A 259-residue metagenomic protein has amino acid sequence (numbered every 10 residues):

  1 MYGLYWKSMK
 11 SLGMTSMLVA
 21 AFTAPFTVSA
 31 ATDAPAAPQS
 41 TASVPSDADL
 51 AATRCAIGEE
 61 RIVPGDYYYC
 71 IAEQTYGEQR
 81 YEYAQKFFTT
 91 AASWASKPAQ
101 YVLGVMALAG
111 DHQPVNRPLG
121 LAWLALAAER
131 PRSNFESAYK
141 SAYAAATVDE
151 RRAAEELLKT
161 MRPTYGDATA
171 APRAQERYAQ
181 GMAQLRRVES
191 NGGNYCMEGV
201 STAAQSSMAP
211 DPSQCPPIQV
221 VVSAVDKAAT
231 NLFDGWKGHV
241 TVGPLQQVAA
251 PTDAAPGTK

Functional and structural regions predicted by a protein language model:
P25-T27: N-terminal signal peptide c-region/cleavage motif recognized by signal peptidases
P38-T41, A48-T53, A146-K259: Extracytoplasmic and endomembrane cell-envelope/extracellular-matrix remodeling and assembly machinery
A42-E59, R80-F87: Repeat-mediated protein-protein interaction surfaces in helical alpha-solenoids
E59-Y68, Q74-Y81, F88, S93-Q100 (+4 more regions): Short helix-capping/linker turns of helical repeat alpha-solenoids
K86, P118-A122, E156: Primarily a tetratricopeptide repeat
G104-P114, Y143-T147: Short coil/turn linking the two alpha-helices of tandem helical-hairpin repeats
